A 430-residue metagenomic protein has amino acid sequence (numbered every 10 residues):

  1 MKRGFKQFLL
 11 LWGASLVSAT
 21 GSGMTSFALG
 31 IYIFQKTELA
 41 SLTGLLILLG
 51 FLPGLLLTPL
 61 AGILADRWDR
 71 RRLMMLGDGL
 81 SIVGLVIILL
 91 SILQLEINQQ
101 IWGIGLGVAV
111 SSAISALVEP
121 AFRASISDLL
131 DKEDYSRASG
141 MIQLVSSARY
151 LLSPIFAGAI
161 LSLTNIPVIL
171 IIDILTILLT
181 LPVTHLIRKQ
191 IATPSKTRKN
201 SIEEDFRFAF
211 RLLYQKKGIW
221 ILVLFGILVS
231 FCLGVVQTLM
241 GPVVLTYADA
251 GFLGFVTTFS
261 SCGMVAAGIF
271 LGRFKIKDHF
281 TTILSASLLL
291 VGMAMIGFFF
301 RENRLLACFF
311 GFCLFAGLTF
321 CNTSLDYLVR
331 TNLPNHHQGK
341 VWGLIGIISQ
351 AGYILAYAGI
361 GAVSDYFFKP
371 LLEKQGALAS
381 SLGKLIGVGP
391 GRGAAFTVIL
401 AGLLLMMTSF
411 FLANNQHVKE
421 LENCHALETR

Functional and structural regions predicted by a protein language model:
M1-F8, K189-L224: Juxtamembrane intracellular "pre-TM" segments in multi-pass secondary transporters
Q7-S26, I47-A65, D69-I82, G103-S162 (+6 more regions): Substrate-agnostic recognition of the 12-TM MFS/MFS-like secondary transporter fold
T25-A28, Y32, T37-G44, G140 (+1 more regions): Small-residue hotspots at the loop-to-helix junctions and early N-terminal turns of transmembrane alpha-helices
F34, I87-L95, S111, V183-T184 (+3 more regions): MFS-fold secondary transporters
T37, D69, S91-I92, F300-E302: Helix-breaking motifs and short loop linkers at transmembrane-helix boundaries and internal kinks in secondary membrane
L56, L73, I87, R207 (+4 more regions): C-terminal transmembrane bundle of multi-pass solute transporters/carriers
I101-V108, S112, R137-A192, G251-G254 (+5 more regions): Hydrophobic alpha-helical transmembrane segments
A124, D128, L170-N200, K275-K277 (+3 more regions): Helix-loop junctions on the cytosolic side of multi-pass membrane transporters, especially the intracellular loop
